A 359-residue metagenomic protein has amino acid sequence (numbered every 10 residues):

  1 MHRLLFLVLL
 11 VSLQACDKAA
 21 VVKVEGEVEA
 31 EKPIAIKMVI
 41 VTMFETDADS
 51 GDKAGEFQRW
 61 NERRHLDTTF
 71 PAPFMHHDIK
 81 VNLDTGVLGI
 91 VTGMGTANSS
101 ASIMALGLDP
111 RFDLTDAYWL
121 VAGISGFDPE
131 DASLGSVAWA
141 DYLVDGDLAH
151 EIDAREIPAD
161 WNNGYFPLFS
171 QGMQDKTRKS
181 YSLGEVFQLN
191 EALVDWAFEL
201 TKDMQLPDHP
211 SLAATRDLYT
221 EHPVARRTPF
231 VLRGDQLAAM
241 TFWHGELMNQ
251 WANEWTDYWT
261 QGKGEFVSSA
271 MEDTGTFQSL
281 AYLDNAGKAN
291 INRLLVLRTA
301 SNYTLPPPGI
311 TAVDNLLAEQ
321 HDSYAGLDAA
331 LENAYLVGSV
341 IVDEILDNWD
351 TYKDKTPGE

Functional and structural regions predicted by a protein language model:
L4-S12: Sec-dependent N-terminal signal peptides
C16-E359: Accessory terminal and edge-of-domain segments that mediate assembly/interaction and cofactor placement around
